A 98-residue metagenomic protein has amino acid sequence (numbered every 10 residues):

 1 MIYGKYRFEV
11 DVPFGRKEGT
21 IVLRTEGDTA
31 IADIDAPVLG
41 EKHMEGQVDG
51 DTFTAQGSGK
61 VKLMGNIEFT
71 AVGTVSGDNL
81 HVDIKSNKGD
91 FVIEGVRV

Functional and structural regions predicted by a protein language model:
M1-V98: Central antiparallel beta-sheet cores of small beta-barrel/beta-sandwich binding domains
